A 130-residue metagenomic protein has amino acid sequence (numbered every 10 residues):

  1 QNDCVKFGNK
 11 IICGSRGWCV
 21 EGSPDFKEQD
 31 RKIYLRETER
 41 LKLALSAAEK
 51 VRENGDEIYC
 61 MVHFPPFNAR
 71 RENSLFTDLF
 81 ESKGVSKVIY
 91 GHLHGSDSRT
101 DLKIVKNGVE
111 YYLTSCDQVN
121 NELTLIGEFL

Functional and structural regions predicted by a protein language model:
Q1-E72, F129: Conserved catalytic scaffold of divalent metal-dependent phosphoesterases
D3, R16, H92, T114-D117: Residues at the C-termini of beta-strands that transition into short coil/loop
K6, S46, L79-G84, S96-L130: Binuclear metal-dependent phosphoesterase catalytic core
C13-R16, Y90, N107: Short glycine-rich loop/turn motifs that provide flexible caps or phosphate-binding loops at active sites
M61-F67, S86-D97: Histidine-centered catalytic micro-motifs
R71-E81: Charged helix-capping and loop-helix junction motifs
